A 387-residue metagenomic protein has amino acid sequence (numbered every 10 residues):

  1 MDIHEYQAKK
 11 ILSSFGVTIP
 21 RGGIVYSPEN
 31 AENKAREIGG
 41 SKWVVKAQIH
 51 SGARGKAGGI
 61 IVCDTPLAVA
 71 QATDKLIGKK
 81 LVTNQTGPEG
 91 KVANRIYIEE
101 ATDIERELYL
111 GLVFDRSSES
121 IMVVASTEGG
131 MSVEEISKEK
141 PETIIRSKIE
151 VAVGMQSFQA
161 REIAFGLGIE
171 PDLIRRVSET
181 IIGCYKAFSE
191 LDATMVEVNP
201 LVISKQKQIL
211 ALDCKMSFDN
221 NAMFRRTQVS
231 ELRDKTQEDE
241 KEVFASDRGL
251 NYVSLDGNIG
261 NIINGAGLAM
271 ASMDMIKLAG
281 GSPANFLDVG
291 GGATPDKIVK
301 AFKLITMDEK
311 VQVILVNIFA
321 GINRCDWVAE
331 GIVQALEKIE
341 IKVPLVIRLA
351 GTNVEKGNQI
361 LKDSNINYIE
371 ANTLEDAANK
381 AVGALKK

Functional and structural regions predicted by a protein language model:
M1-V198, V202-V316, E337, A350-G351 (+2 more regions): ATP-dependent carboxylate/acyl-activation modules
D308, N317-W327: Cofactor-cradling patches in redox/metallo enzymes
V328-V333: Charged helix-capping and loop-helix junction motifs
K342-G351: Short internal beta-strands
